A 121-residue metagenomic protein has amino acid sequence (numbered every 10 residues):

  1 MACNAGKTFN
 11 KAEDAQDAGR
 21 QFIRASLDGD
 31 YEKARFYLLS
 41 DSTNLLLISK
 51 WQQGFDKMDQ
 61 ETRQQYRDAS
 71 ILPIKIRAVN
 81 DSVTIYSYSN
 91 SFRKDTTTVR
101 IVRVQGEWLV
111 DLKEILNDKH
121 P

Functional and structural regions predicted by a protein language model:
N4-K7: Bacterial signal peptide processing site
K11, Q16-D17, Q21-V79: Short solvent-exposed beta->alpha transition segments
D68-P121: Exposed beta-sheet edge and beta->alpha loop/turn motif
